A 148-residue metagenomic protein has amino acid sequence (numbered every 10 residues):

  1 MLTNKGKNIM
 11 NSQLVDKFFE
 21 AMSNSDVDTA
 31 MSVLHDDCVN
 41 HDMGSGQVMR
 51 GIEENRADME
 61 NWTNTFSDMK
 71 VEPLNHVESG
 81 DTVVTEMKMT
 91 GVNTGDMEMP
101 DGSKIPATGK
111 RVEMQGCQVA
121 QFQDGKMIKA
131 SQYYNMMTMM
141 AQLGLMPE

Functional and structural regions predicted by a protein language model:
L2-E148: C-terminal and inter-domain tail/linker signature
